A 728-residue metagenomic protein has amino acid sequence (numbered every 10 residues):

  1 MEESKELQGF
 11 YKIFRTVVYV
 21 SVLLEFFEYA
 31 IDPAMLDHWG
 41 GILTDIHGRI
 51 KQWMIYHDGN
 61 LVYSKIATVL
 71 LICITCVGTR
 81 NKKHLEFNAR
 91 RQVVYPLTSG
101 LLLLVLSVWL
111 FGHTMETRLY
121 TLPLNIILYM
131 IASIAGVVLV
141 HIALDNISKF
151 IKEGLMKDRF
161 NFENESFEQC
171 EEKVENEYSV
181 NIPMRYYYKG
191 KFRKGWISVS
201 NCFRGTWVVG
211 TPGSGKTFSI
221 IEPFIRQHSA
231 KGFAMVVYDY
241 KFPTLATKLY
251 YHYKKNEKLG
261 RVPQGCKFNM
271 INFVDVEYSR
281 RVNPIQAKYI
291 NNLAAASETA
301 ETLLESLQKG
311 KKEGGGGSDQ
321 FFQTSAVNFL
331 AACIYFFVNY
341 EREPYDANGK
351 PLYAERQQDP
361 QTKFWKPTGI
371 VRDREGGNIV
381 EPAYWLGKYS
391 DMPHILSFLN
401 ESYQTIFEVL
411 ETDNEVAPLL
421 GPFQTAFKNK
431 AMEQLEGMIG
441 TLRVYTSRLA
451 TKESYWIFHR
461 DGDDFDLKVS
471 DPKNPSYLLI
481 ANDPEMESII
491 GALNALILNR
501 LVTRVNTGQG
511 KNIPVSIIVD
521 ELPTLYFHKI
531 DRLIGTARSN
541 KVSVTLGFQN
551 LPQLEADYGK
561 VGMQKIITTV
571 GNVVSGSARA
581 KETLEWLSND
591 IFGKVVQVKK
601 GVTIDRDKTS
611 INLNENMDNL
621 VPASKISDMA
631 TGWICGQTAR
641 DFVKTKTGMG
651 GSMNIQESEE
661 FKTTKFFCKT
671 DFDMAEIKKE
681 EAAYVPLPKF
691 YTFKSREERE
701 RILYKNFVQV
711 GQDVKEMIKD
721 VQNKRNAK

Functional and structural regions predicted by a protein language model:
M1-S214, F218, P223, K231 (+3 more regions): Basic- and hydrophobic-enriched, low-structure N-terminal and domain-boundary segments that flank ATP-binding catalytic
E25, S148, K152-M156, V199-V542 (+5 more regions): P-loop NTPase motor domains
E28, M649-G651: N-terminal structured subdomain of primase-like DNA metabolism proteins
G100, G491-N499, N572, M617: Hydrophobic alpha-helical segments involved in membrane association or supramolecular assembly
I534-T536, N540-S543, G547-T638, K724: Conserved ATP-driven motor cores of ASCE-family P-loop NTPases powering translocation/secretion/packaging/pilus
N616, T647-G648: C-terminal nuclease/phosphodiesterase catalytic domains that cleave nucleic-acid phosphodiester bonds
